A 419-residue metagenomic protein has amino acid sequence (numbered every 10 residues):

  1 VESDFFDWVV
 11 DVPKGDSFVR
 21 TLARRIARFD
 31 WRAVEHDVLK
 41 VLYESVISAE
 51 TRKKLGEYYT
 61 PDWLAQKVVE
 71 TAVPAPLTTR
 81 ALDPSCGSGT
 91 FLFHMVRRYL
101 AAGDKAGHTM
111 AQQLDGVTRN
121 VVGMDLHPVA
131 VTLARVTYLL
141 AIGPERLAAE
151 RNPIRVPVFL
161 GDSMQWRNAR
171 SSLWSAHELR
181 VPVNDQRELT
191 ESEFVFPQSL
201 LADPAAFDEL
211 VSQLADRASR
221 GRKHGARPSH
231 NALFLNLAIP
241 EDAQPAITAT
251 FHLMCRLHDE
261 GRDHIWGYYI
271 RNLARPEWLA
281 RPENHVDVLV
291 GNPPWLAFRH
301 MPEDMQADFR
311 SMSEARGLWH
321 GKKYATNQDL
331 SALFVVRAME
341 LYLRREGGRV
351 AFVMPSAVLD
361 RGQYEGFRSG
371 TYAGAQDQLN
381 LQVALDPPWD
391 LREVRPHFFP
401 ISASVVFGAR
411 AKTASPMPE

Functional and structural regions predicted by a protein language model:
V1-L100, N120, M124-A130, G161-S171 (+5 more regions): Preference for the N-terminal adenyl/adenosyl cofactor-binding alpha/beta module
F18-A23, S45-S48, D115-T118, P157 (+3 more regions): Short acidic (Asp/Glu) and glycine-rich catalytic loops that position anionic groups and cofactors
E35-E50, A106-L114, E260-Y268, P302-G317 (+1 more regions): Active-site-adjacent bridging/hinge elements
Y58, G107-M110, Y324, Q328: Flexible, glycine- and charge-enriched loops at secondary-structure boundaries
W63-L64, F93, L100, L126-V156 (+5 more regions): Signature of N6-adenine DNA methyltransferases within the class I
A101-K105: Post-Walker A helix-loop "phosphate-sensing" segment adjacent to the P-loop in P-loop NTPases
A106-L133: Cysteine-dependent PTP/DSP-like catalytic domain, specifically the C-terminal lobe
L179-S219, K412-E419: Extended, charge-rich low-complexity interaction segments
